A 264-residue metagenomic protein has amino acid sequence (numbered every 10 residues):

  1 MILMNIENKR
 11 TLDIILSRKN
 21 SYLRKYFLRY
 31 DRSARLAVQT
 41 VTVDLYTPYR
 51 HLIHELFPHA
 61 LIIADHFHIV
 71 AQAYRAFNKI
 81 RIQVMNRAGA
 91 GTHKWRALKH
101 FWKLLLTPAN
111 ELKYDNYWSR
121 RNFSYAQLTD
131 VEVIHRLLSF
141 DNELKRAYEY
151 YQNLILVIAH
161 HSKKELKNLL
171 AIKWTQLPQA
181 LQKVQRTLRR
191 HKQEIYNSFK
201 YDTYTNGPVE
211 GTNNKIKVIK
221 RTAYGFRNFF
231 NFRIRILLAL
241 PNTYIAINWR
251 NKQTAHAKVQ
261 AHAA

Functional and structural regions predicted by a protein language model:
M1, I6-K9, I15, S33-H59 (+3 more regions): Acidic/histidine-rich catalytic cores and adjacent linkers of DNA breakage/strand-transfer/modification proteins
K19-N20: Short coil/turn segments at the loop-to-beta-strand junctions that recur within blades of beta-propeller repeat folds
R29-Y30: A generic secondary-structure signal
I69-A90: Short alpha-helix plus adjacent loop in nuclease-associated cores
